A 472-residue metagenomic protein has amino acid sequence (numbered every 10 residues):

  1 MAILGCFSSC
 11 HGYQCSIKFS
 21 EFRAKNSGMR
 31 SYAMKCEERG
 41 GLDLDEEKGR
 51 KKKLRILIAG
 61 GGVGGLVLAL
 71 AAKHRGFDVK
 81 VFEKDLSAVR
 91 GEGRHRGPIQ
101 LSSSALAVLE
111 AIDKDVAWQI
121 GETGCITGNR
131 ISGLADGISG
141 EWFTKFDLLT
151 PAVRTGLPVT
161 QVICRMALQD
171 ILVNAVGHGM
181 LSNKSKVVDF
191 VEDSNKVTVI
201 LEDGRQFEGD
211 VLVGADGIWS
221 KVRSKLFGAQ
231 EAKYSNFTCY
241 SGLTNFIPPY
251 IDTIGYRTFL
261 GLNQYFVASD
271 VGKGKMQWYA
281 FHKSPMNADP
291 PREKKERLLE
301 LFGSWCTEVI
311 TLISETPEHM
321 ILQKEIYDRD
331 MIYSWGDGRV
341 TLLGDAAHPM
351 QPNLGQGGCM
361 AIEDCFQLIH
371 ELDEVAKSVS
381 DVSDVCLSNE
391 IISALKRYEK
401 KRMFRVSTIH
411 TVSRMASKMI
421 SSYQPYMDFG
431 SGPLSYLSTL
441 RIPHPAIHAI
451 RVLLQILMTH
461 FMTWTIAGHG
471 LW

Functional and structural regions predicted by a protein language model:
A2-L4: Context-dependent free N-terminus signature
F7, Y13-L54, H74, I120-E122 (+5 more regions): C-terminal helical "tail/cap" subdomain of flavin- and related membrane-associated enzymes
I58-H74, D85, V213-G214, Y240 (+1 more regions): Conserved mid-domain beta->alpha element of the FAD-binding
D78-E83: Short beta-strand "acidic-cap" motif of Rossmann-like dinucleotide-binding folds
A88-E92, N287-D289: A short acidic, helix-capping loop that chelates divalent metal ions and anchors anionic groups
A88-V89, K221-V222, P349-Q351: Catalytic P-loop NTPase motifs of RecA-like helicase/translocase cores
R90-A175, H410-S413, S417-Y423, M427 (+1 more regions): Active-site-adjacent segment of FAD-dependent monooxygenases/related oxidoreductases
L157-I163, A167-E318: Conserved FAD-binding catalytic core of PHBH/FMO-like flavoproteins
